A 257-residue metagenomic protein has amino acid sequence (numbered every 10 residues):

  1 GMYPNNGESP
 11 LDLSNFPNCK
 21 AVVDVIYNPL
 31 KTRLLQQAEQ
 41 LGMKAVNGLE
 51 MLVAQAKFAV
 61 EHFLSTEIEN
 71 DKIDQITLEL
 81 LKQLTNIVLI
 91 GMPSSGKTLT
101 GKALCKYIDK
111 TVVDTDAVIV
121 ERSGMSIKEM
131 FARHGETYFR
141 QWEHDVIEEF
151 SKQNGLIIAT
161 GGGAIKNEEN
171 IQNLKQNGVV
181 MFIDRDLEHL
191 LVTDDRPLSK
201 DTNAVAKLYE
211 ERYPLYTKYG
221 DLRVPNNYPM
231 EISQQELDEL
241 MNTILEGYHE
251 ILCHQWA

Functional and structural regions predicted by a protein language model:
G1-A45, A164-N170: Rossmann-like adenosine-cofactor binding region
A21, V25-T85: Adenosine-phosphate binding glycine-rich loop
D74-Q83, L99, A103, Y107 (+1 more regions): NTP-dependent small-molecule kinase module
L89: Hydrophobic anchor at the beta1->P-loop junction of P-loop NTPases
M92: P-loop (Walker A) phosphate-binding loop of NTP-binding proteins
G96: Conserved glycine(s) of the Walker
D114-Q172: ATP-dependent small-molecule kinase phosphotransfer cores that center on conserved nucleotide phosphate-binding segments
N177-L215, Y219: A glycine- and Lys/Arg-enriched "phosphate-lid" helix/loop adjacent to the NTP-binding pocket of small-molecule kinases
